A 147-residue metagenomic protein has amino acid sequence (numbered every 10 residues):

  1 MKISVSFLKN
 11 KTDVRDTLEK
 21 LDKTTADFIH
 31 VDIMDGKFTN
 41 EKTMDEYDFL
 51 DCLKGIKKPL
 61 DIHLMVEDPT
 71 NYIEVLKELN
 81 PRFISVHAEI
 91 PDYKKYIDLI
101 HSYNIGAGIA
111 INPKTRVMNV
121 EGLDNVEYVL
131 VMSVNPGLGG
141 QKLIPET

Functional and structural regions predicted by a protein language model:
M1-S85, P91-K94, L99-H101, G106-A107 (+2 more regions): Conserved N-terminal beta1-alpha1 strand-loop-helix module at the mouth
H87-A88, I111, M132-S133: Short beta->alpha connector loops at strand-helix junctions that form conserved, small/polar/Pro-enriched
G108, G137-G140: Glycine-centered small-residue hotspots that permit tight backbone geometry or close packing
K114-T115, N135-P136: Short acidic/polar capping segments at secondary-structure boundaries
L130, V134-N135, K142-T147: Active-site/ligand-binding-proximal alpha/beta "capping" segment
